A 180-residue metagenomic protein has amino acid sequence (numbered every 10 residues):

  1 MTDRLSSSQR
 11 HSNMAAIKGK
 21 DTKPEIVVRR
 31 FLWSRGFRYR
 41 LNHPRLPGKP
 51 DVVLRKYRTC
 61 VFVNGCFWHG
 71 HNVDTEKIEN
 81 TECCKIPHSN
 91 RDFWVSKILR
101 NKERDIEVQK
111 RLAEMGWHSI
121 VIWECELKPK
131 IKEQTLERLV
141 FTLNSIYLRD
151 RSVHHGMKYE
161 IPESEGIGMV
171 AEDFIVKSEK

Functional and structural regions predicted by a protein language model:
M1-V121, C125-K180: Nucleic-acid endo/exonuclease domains
